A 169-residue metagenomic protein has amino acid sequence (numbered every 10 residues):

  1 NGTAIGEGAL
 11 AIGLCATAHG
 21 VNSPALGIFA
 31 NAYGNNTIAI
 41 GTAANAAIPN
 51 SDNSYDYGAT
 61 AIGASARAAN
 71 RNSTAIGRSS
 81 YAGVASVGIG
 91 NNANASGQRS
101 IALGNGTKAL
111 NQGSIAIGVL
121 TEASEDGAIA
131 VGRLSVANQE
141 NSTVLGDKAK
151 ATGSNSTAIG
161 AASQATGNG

Functional and structural regions predicted by a protein language model:
N1-G169: Glycine- and small/polar-enriched repetitive beta-structure motifs of secreted/surface proteins
